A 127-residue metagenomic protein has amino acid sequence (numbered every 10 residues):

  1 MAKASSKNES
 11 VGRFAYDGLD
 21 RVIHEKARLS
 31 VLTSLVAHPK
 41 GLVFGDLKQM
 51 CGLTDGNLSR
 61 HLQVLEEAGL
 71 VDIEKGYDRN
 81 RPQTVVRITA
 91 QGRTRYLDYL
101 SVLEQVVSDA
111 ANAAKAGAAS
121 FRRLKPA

Functional and structural regions predicted by a protein language model:
A2-S10, F14, T33, T94-A127: Amphipathic alpha-helical dimerization/coiled-coil segments that flank or bridge DNA-binding/regulatory modules
F14-N57, D78-R79, Q83-R87: N-terminal helix-turn-helix DNA-binding core of bacterial DNA-binding proteins
L62-Q63: Short, hydrophobic-biased segments on the C-terminal half of alpha helices that form "recognition helices"
G69: Glycine-centered, phosphate/nucleic-acid-interacting loop/turn motifs that mediate DNA/RNA or nucleotide
I73: Short beta-strand "wing" residues that participate in macromolecule-binding interfaces
D78-Y99, L103: Basic, amphipathic "hinge/linker" alpha-helix immediately C-terminal to the N-terminal HTH DNA-binding motif
